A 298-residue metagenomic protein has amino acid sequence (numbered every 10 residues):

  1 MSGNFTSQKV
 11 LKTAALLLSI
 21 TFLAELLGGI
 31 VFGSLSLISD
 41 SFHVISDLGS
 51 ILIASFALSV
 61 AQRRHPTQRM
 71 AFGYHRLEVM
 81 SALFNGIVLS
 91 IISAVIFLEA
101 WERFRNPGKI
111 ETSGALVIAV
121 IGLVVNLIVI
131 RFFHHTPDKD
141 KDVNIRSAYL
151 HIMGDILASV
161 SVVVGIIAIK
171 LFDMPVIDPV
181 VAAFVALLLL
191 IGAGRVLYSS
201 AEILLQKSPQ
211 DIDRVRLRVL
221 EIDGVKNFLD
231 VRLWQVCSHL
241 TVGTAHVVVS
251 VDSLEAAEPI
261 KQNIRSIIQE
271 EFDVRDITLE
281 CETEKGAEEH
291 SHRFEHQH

Functional and structural regions predicted by a protein language model:
S2-K9, S36, F42, S50-H298: Alpha-helical transmembrane segments and adjacent TM-loop junctions that form the membrane-embedded core of multi-pass
A14-A24: The first (N-terminal) embedded transmembrane alpha-helix
F22-G28, N126-I130: Membrane-embedded alpha-helices of multi-pass membrane proteins, especially ion channels and transporters
L27-D40: Short, hydrophobic transmembrane alpha-helix segments
